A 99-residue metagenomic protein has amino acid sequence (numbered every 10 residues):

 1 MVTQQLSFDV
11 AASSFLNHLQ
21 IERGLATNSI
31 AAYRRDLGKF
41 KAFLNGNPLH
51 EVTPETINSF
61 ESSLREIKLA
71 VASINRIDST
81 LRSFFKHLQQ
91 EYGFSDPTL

Functional and structural regions predicted by a protein language model:
M1-F8: Short, low-complexity, intrinsically disordered N-terminal peptides in bacterial proteins
V2, S13-N28, R34-L99: N-terminal core-binding DNA-recognition domain of tyrosine recombinases/integrases
